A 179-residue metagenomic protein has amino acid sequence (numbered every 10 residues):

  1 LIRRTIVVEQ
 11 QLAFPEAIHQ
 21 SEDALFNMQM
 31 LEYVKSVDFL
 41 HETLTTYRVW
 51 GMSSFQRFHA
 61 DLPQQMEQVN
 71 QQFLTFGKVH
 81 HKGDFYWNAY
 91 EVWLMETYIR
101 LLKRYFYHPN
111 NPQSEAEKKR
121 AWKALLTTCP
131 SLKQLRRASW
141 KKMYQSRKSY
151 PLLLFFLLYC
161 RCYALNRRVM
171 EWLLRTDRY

Functional and structural regions predicted by a protein language model:
L1-A60: Conserved nucleotide-sugar donor-binding catalytic segment
L1-I2, W93-L94, Y98-I99: Solvent-exposed aromatic/hydrophobic patches embedded in short alpha-helical segments
F26, V69, L94: Catalytic-loop motifs flanking and including active-site residues across diverse enzymes
M30-V34, S54-R57, E96-R100, S149 (+1 more regions): Short amphipathic alpha-helical patches
F39-L40, M52-Q56, P63, V69-N70 (+3 more regions): Gram-positive cell-envelope targeting signals
E42-W50, Q56-D84, T97-R104, H108-L132: Catalytic core of nucleotide-sugar-dependent glycosyltransferases
G83-V92: All-alpha amphipathic helical-bundle segments outside canonical DNA-binding/catalytic cores that form hydrophobic
Y107-Y179: Membrane-interface aromatic/basic loop that binds lipid-linked glycans or pyrophosphate carriers, typified by
